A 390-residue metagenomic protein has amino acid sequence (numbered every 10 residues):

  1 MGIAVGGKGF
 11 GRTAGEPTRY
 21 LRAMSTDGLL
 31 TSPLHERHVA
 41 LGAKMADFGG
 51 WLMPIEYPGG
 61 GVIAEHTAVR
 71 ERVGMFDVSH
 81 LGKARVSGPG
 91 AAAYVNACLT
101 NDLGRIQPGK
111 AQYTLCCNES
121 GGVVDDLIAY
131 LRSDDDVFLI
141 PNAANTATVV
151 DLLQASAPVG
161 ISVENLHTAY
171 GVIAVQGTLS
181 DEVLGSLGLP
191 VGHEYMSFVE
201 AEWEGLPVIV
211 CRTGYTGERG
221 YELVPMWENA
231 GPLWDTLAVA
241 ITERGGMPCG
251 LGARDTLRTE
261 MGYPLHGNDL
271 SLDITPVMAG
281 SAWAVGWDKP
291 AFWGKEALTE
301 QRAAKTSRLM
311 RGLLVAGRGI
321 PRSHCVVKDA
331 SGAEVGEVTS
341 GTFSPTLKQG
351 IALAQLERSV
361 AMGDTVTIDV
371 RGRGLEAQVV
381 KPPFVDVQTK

Functional and structural regions predicted by a protein language model:
M1-A23: N-terminal amphipathic/basic-hydrophobic helices that include classical n-h-c signal peptides and signal-anchor
T18-T114, G122: Acidic, proline/glycine-enriched N-terminal capping motif
Y20-G49, M53-Y57, E65, Y130-K390: Conserved, structured C-terminal
P89-V123, T178-L206: Internal amphipathic helical hairpin motif
